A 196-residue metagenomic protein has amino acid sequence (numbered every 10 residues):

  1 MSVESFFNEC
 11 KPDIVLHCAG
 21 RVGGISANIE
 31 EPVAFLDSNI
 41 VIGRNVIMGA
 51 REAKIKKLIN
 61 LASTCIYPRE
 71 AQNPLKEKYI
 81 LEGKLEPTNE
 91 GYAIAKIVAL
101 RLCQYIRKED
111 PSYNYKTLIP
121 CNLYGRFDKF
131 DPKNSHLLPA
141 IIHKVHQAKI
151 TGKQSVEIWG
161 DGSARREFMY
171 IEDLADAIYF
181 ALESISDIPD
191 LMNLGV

Functional and structural regions predicted by a protein language model:
S2-N39, E52: NAD(P)H-binding glycine-rich loop region in Rossmannoid oxidoreductase-like domains and their noncatalytic homologs
P12-A19, N60-L61, N193-G195: Rossmann-fold scaffold of SDR-type NAD(P)-dependent oxidoreductases
H17, R44-N89, K116: Conserved Rossmann-fold NAD(P)-dependent oxidoreductase catalytic core, especially the SDR/UDP-sugar
G24-I25, N60-K76, G91-I97, E109 (+1 more regions): Conserved catalytic-site region of short-chain dehydrogenase/reductase
E30-I42, E86, E90, I94-A95: Glycine-rich NAD(P)-binding loop of the Rossmann-fold in SDR/ketoreductase-type enzymes
I42, V46-A50, L102-C103, A177 (+1 more regions): Hydrophobic positions on the long internal alpha-helix of Rossmann-like NAD(P)-dependent oxidoreductase domains
R69, E86-C121, A140-T151: Active-site Tyr-X1-5-Lys
A71, I97, P111, L123-A140 (+4 more regions): Glycine/proline-rich active-site loop of Rossmann-fold NAD(P)-dependent oxidoreductases
